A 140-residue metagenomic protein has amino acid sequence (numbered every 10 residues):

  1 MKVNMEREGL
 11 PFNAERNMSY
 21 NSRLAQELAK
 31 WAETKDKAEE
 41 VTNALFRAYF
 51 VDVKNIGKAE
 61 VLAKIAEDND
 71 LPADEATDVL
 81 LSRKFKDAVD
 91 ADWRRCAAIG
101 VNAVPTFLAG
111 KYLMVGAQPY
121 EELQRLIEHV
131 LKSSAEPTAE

Functional and structural regions predicted by a protein language model:
M1-L24: Ordered, amphipathic secondary-structure segments that act as subunit-interaction surfaces in large macromolecular
R7, Q26, K30-E140: C-terminal cap of thioredoxin/glutaredoxin-like
